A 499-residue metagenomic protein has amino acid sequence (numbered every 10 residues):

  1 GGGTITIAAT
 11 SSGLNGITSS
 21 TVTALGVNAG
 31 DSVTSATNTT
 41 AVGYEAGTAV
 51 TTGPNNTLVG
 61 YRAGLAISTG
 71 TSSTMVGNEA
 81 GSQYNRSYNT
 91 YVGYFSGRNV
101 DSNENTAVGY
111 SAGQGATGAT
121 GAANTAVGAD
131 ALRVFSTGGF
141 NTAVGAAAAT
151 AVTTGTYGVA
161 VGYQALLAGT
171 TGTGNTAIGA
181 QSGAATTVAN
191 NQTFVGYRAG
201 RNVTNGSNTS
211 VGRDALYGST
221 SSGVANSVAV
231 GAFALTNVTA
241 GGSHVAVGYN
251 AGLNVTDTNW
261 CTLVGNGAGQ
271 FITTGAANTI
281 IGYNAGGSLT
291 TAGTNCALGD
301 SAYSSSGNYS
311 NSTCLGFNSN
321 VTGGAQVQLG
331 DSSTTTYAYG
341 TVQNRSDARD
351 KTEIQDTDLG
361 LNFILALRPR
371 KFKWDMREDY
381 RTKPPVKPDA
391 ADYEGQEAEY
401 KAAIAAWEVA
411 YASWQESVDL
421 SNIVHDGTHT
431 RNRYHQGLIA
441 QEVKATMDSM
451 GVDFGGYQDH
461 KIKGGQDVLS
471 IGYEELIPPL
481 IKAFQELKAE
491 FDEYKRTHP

Functional and structural regions predicted by a protein language model:
G1-S346: Glycine- and small/polar-enriched repetitive beta-structure motifs of secreted/surface proteins
S346-P499: Intramolecular chaperone/auto-protease modules of tailspike-like proteins
